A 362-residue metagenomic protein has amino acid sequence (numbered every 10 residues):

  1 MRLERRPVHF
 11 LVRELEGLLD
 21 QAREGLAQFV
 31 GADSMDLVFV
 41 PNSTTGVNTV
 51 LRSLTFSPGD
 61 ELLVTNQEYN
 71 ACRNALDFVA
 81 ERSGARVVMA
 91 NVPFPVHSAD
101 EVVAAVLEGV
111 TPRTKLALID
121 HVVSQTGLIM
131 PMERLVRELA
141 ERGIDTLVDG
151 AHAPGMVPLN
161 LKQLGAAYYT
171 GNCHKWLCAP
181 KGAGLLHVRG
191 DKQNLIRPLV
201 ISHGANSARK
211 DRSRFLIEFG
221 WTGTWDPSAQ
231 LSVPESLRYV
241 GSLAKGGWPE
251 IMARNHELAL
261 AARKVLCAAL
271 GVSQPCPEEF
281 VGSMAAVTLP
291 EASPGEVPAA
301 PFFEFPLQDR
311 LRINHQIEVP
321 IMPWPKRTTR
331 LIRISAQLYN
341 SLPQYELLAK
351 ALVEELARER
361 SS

Functional and structural regions predicted by a protein language model:
M1-S362: Pyridoxal 5′-phosphate
